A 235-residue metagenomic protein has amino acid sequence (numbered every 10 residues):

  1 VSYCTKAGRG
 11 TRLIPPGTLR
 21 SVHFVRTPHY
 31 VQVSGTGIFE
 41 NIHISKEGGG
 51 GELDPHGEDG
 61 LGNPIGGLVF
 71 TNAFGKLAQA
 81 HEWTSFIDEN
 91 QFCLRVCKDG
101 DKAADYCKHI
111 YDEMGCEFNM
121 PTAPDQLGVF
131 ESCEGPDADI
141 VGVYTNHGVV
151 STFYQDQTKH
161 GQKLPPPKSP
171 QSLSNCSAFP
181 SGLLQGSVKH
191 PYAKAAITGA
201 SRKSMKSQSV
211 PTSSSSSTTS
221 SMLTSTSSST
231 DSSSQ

Functional and structural regions predicted by a protein language model:
S2-K98: Extracellular-facing segments of soluble proteins and assemblies that are Gly/Ser/Thr-biased and enriched in aromatics
F86-N90, H109, Q126, S169: Residue-level signal for mature regions of secreted extracellular proteins and peptides
C93, D112, V129: Residues that flank catalytic or metal-binding motifs in active/ligand-binding sites
D105-D125: Short secondary-structure subsegments characteristic of cysteine-rich extracellular domains
F118-Q235: Fungal extracellular Ser/Thr-rich, low-complexity intrinsically disordered regions
